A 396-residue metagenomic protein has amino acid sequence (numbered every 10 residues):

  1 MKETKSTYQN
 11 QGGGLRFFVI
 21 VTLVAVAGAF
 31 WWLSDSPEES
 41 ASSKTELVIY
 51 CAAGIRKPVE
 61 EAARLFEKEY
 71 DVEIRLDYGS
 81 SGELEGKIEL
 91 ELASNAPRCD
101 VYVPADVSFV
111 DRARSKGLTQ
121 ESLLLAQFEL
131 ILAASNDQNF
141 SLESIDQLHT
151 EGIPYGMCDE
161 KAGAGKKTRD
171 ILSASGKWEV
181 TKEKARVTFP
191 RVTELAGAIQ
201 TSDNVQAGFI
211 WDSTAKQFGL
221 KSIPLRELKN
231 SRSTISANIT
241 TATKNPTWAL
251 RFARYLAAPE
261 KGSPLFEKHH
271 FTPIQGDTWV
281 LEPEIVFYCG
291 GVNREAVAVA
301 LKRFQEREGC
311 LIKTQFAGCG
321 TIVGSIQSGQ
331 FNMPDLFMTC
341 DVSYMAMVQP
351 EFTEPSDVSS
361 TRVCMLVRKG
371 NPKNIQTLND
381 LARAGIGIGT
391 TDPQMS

Functional and structural regions predicted by a protein language model:
K5-C99, P104-F316, G320-P334, T339-S396: Exported/periplasmic ABC-transporter solute-binding proteins
